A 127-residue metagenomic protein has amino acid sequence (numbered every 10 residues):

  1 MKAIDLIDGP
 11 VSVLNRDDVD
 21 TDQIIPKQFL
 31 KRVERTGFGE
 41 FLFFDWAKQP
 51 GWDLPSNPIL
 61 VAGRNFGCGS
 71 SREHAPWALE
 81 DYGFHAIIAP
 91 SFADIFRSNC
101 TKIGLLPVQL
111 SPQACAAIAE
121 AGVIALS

Functional and structural regions predicted by a protein language model:
M1-S56: N-terminal beta-alpha supersecondary unit
A3-L6, W52-L54, E80-D81, A116-I118 (+1 more regions): Solvent-exposed alpha-helices and their adjacent loops that cap or buttress functional pockets in soluble metabolic
P10-S12, D22, N57-L60, H85-I87 (+2 more regions): Structural motif
P58-F84: Glycine/serine-rich anion-binding loops at beta->alpha junctions that coordinate negatively charged ligand groups
G83-F96: A short glycine-rich beta-strand->turn/loop micro-motif centered on a GG-aromatic cluster
A93-S98, A114-A117: Short gly/pro/ser/thr-enriched loop/turn and capping motifs at secondary-structure boundaries
I103-S127: Acidic, glycine-rich flexible loop/linker segments
